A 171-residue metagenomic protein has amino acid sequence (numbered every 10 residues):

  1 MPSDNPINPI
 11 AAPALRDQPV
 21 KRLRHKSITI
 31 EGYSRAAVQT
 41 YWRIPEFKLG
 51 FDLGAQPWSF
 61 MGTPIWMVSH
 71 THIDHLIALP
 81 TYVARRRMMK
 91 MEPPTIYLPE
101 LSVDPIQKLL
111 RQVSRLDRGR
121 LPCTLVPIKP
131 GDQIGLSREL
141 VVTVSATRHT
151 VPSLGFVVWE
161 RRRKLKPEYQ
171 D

Functional and structural regions predicted by a protein language model:
P2-P64, G155-V158, K164-L165: Conserved beta-strand hairpin/beta-sheet module of binuclear metal-dependent hydrolase folds, prominently
D4-P6, L140-D171: Active-site-proximal loop/helix segment associated with metal-binding centers of metalloenzymes
I28-E31, P122-L125, V142: Generic structural signal for residues in well-ordered beta-strands
P45-K48, Q133-V142, S153: Beta-strand-turn-beta hairpins that frame and shape the catalytic cleft of phosphate-ester-processing enzymes
D52-P99, P127: Active-site metal-binding motif and surrounding structural segment of the metallo-beta-lactamase
I73-H75, D104, D132, T150-P152: Active-site environment of divalent metal-dependent phosphoester hydrolases
L79-R85, I106-Q112, V157-V158: Short, well-ordered amphipathic alpha-helices
M91-P94, S102-K129: Active-site neighborhood of divalent metal-dependent phosphoester bond hydrolases
